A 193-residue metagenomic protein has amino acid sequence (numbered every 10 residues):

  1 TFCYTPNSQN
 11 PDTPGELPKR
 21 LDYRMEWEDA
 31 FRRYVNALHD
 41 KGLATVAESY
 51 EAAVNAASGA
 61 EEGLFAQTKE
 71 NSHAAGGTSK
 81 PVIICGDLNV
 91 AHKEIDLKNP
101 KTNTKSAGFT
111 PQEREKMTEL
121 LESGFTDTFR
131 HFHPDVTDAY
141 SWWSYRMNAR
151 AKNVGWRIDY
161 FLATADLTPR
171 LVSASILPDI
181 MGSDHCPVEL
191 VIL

Functional and structural regions predicted by a protein language model:
T1-L193: Active-site regions of metal-assisted phosphoester/phosphodiester hydrolases, unifying DNase/endonuclease modules
